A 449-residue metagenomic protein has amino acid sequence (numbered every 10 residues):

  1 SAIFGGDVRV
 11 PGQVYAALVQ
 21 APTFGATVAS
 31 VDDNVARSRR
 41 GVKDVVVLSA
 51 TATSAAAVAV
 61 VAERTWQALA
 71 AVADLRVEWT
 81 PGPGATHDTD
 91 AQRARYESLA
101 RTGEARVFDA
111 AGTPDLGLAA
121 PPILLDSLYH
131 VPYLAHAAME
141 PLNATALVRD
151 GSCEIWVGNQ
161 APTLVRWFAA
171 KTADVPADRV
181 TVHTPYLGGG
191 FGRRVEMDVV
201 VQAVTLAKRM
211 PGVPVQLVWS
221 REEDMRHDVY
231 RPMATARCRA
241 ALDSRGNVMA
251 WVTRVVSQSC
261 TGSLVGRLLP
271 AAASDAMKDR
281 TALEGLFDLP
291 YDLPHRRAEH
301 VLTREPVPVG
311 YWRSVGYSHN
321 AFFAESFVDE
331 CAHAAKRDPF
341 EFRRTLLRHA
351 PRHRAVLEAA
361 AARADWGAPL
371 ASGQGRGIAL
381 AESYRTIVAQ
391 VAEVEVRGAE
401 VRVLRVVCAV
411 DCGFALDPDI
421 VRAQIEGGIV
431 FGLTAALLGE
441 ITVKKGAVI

Functional and structural regions predicted by a protein language model:
S1-L416, L437-K445: Structural alpha/beta core scaffold segments of enzyme domains
A415-V430: Conserved phosphate-binding loops in nucleotide/dinucleotide-binding enzymes
V421, V443-I449: Hydrophobic alpha-helical bundle architecture
